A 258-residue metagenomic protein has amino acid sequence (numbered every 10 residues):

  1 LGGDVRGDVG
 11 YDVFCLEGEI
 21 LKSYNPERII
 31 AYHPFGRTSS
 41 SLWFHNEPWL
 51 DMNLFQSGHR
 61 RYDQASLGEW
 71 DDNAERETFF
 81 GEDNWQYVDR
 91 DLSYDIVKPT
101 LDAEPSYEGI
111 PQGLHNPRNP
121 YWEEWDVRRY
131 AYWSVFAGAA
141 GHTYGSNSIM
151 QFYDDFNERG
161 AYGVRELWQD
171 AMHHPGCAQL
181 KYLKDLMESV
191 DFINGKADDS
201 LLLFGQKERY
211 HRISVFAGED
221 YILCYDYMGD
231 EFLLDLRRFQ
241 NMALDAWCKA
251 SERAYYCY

Functional and structural regions predicted by a protein language model:
L1-P99: Active-site neighborhood of glycoside hydrolase catalytic domains
G2-D4, P34-F35, P105, S146 (+1 more regions): Short, well-ordered beta-to-alpha junction loops that form the rim of enzyme active sites and present histidine/acidic
G7, E77-G81, P117-Y121, Q169 (+1 more regions): Hydrophobic alpha-helical scaffolding
P34-G36, E104-S106, P117, E124: Glycine-rich beta-to-alpha transition loops that act as phosphate-gripper elements at the mouths of alpha/beta enzyme
W43, P120-Y130: Catalytic cores of alpha/beta
H59-R61, S106, S134: Short loop/turn segments at secondary-structure transitions that flank enzyme active sites
G68-N73, L114-E124: Short, surface-exposed loop/helix-turn segments at secondary-structure junctions that function as lids/hinges flanking
I96-T100, E108-P111, V127-C257: Aromatic- and carboxylate-lined catalytic core of secreted/periplasmic carbohydrate-active enzymes
